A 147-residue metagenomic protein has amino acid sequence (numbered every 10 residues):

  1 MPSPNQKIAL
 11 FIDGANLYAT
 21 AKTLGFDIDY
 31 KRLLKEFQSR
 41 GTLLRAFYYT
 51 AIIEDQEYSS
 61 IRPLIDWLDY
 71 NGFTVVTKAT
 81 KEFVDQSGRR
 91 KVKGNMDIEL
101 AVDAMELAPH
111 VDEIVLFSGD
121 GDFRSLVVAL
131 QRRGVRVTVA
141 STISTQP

Functional and structural regions predicted by a protein language model:
M1, A104-E106, P147: Short, flexible, glycine/charge-rich loop motifs used to bind or transfer phosphoryl groups or to couple energy/partner
M1-M96, R136, I143-S144: Domain-level signal for Mg2+-assisted phosphodiester chemistry and nucleotide/NA-binding surfaces in nucleic-acid
R32-L33, E99-D103, D122: Well-ordered alpha-helical segments embedded in enzymatic catalytic cores
K81, S87-F117: Internal catalytic-core helix/loop-beta-alpha segment that presents or stabilizes conserved functional determinants
P109-P147: Active-site histidine-anchored catalytic micro-motif
